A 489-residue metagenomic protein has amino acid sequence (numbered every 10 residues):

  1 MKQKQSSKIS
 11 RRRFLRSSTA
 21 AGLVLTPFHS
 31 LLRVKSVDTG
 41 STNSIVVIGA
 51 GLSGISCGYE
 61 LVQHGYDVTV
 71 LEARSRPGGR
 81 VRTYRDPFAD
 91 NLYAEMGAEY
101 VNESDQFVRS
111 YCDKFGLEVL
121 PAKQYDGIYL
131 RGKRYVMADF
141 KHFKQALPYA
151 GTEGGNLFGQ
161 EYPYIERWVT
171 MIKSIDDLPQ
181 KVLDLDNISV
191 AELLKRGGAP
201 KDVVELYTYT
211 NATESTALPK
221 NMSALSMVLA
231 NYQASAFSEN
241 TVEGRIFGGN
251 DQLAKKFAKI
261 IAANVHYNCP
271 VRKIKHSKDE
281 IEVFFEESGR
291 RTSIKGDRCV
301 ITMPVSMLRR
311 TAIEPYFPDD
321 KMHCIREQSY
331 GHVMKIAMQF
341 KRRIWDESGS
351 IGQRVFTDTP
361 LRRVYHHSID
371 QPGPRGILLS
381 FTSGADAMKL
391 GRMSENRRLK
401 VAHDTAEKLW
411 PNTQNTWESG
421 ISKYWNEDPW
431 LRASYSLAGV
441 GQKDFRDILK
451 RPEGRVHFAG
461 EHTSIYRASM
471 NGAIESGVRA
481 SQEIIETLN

Functional and structural regions predicted by a protein language model:
K2, D113-K114, E118-K220, E239: Mobile amphipathic helical/loop "lid" adjacent to a hydrophobic cofactor/ligand pocket
K2-G22: N-terminal secretory signal peptides and thylakoid transit peptides that target proteins across membranes
S7, F28-V70, R74: C-terminal segment of N-terminal export signals and the immediately downstream linker at the start of the mature
H64, E280, E286, T302 (+3 more regions): Conserved flavin/dinucleotide-binding core of flavoenzymes
Y66-V70, R74-P77, V81-D126: Glycine-rich FAD cofactor-binding loop and adjacent beta-loop-alpha segment at the N-terminus of flavoprotein
T170-E280, F284-E287, K295, A312 (+3 more regions): Active-site/ligand-binding neighborhood in enzyme catalytic cores
I301-P318: Flavin (primarily FAD) binding-site architecture
D320-S348: Central beta-strand plus flanking loop segment that forms part of the substrate or channel wall within the catalytic
